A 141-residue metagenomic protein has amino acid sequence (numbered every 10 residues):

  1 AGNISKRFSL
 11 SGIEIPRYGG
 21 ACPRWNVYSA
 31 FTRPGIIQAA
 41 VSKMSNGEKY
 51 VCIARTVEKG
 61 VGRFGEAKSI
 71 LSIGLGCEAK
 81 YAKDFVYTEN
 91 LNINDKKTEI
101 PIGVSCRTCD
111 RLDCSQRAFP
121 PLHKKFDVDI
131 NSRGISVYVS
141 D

Functional and structural regions predicted by a protein language model:
A1-L112, Q116-D141: Conserved binding/catalytic microenvironments
